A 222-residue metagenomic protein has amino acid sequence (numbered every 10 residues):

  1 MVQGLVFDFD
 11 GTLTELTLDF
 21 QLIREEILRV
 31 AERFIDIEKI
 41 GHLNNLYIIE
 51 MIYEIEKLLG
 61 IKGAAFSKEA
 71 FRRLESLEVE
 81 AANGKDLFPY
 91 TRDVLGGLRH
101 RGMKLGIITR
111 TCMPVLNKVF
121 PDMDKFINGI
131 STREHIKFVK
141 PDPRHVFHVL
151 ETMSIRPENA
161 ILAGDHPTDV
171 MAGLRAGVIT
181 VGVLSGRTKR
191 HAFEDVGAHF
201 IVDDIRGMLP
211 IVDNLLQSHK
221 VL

Functional and structural regions predicted by a protein language model:
M1-P89, G96-R101, C112, N117: N-terminal helical cap/lid subdomain that shapes the substrate entry/recognition surface in HAD-like hydrolases
M1-Q3, D93-H100, M113, N117-L222: Asp-based, Mg2+/Mn2+-dependent phosphohydrolase catalytic module
L16-D19, I108, D165, S185: Structured loop/turn residues at secondary-structure junctions
A81-D86, I108, K137-F138, I179-T180: Short, flexible loop segments at the rims of nucleotide/cofactor-binding pockets, characterized by
